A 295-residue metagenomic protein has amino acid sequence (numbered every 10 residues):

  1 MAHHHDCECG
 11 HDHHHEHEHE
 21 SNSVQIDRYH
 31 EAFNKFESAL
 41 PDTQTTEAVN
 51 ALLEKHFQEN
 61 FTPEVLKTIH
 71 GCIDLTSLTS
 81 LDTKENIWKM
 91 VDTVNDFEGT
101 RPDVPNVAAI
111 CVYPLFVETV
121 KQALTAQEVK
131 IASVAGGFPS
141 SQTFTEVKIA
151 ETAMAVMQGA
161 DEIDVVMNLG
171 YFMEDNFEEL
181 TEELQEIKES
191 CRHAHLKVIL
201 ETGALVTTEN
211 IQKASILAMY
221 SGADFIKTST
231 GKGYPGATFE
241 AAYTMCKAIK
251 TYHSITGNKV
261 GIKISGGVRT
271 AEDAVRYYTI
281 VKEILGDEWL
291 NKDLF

Functional and structural regions predicted by a protein language model:
M1-S21: Histidine-centered metal-binding segments
E16-L40, V147, F172, H193 (+2 more regions): A composition-driven signal for long, intrinsically disordered, charge-rich low-complexity tracts
E20-T68: Conserved, well-structured core domains of diverse proteins
H56-H70, L81-P105, L115-I262, R269-F295: Alpha/beta enzyme core
L78: A short, histidine- and acid-enriched strand-loop-helix "catalytic/donor-clamping" loop that lines the nucleotide-sugar
I110-V112: Short, hydrophobic beta-strand segments that form beta-sheet elements in well-ordered domains
